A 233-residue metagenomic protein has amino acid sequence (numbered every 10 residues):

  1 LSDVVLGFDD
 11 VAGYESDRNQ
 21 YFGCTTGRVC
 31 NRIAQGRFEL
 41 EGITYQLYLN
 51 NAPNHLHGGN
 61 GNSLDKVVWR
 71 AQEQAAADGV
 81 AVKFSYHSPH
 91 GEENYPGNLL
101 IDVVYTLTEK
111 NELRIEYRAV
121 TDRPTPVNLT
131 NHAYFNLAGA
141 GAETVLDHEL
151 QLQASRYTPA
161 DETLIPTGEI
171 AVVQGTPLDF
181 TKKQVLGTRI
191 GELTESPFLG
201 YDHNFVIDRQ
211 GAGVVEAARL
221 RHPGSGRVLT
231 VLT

Functional and structural regions predicted by a protein language model:
L1-T233: An exposed, glycine/acidic-rich loop-and-rim segment of catalytic or binding clefts
